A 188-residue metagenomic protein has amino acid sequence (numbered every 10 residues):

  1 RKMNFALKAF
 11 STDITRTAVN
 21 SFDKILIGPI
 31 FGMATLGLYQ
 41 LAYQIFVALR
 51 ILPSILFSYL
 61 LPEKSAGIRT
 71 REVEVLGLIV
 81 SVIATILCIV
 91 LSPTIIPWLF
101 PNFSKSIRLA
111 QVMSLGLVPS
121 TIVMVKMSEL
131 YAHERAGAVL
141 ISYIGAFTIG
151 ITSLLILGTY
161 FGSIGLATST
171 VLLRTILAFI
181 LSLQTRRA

Functional and structural regions predicted by a protein language model:
R1-N20, Y59, E63, G67-T70 (+1 more regions): Interhelical loop/hinge segments that connect adjacent transmembrane helices in multipass membrane
F5, A9-T15, R71-L78, A110 (+4 more regions): Alpha-helical transmembrane segments of multi-pass membrane transporters/permeases
K8, D23-K24, T35-P53, T175: Alpha-helical transmembrane segments of polytopic membrane transporters and translocases
A34-T35, P93, I107, E134-G137 (+2 more regions): Membrane-interface helix-loop junctions in multi-pass transport and translocation proteins
A42, F46-I68, E129-A132: Helix-loop junctions and terminal segments of transmembrane helices in multi-pass membrane transport/translocation
V47-I51, T85, T121-M124, F147-L154 (+1 more regions): Hydrophobic transmembrane alpha-helices of multi-pass small-molecule transporters
S65-C88: Membrane-water interface segments that mark the loop-to-transmembrane alpha-helix transition
V90-M124, I164: Interfacial segments at transmembrane-helix termini and the short loops linking adjacent helices
